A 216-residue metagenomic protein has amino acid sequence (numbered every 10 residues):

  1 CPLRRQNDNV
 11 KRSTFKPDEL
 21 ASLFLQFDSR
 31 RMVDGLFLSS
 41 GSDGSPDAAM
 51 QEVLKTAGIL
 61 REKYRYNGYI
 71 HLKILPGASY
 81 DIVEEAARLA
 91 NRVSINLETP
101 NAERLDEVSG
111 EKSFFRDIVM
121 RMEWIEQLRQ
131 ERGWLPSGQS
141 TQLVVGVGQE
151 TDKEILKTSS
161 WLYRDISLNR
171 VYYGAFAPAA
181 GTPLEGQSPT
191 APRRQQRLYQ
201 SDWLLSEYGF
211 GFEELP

Functional and structural regions predicted by a protein language model:
L3-T141, V145-Q149, A177-Q187: Conserved Radical SAM active-site core
E123-E126, Q130-P136, K153-P216: Auxiliary Fe-S-binding modules of radical SAM enzymes
